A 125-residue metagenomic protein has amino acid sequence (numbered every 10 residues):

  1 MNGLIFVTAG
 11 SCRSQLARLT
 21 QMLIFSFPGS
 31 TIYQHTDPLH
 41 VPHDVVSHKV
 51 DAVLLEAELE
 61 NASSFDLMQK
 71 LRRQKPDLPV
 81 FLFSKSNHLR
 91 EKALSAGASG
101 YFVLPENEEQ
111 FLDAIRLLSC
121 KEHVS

Functional and structural regions predicted by a protein language model:
S11-Y33: Two-component/phosphorelay signaling modules centered on CheY-like receiver
T36-A52: Acidic, metal-coordinating helix/loop segments flanking the phosphotransfer/catalytic sites of two-component signaling
V46-H48, L71-D77, A96: Conserved phosphotransfer cores of two-component systems
L54-L71: Conserved phosphotransfer microenvironments
D77-N87: A short, hydrophobic beta-strand element within the central beta-sheet of small alpha/beta folds
E106-R116: C-terminal output helix
R116-S125: The C-terminal output helix
